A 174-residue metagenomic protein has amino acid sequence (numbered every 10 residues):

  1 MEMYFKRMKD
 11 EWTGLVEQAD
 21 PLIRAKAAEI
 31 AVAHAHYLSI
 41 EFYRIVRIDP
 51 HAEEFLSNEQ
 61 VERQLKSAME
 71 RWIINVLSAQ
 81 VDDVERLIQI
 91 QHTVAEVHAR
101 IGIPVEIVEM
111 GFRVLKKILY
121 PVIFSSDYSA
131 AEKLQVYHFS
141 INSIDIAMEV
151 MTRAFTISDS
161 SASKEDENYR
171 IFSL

Functional and structural regions predicted by a protein language model:
M1-V94, I118-L174: Core of compact, soluble alpha-helical bundle domains
A95-V122: Elongated alpha-helical scaffolds
